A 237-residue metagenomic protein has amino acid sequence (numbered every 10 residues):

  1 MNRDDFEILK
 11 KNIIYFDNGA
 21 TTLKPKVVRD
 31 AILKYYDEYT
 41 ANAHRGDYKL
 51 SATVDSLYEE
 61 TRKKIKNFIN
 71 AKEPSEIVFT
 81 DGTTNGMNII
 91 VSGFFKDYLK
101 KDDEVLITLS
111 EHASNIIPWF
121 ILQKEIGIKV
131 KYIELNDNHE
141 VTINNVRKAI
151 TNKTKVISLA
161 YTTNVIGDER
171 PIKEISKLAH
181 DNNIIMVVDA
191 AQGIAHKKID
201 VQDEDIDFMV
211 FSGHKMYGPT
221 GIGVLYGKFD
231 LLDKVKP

Functional and structural regions predicted by a protein language model:
M1-P237: Pyridoxal 5′-phosphate
